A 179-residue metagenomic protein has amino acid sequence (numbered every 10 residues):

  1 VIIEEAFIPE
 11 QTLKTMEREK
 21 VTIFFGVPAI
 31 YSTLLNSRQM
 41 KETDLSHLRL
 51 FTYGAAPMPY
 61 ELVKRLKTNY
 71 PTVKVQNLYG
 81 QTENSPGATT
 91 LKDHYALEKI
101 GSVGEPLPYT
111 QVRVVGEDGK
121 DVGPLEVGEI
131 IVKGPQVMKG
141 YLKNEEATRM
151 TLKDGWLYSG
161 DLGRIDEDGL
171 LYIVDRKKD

Functional and structural regions predicted by a protein language model:
V1-T22, S37: Conserved AMP-binding/adenylation subdomain of ANL enzymes
M16, F24-V27, G119, G169: Residue-level signal for inorganic ion chemistry
V21-G26, L35-E98, Q111: Gly/Ser/Thr-rich phosphate-binding loop
A29-Y31, M58, V137: Alpha-helix capping/helix-boundary segments
S32, K64-R65, G101, E146: Active-site phosphate/pyrophosphate- and oxyanion-stabilizing loops and adjacent acidic/basic residues in soluble
P71, P108, E145-E146: Proline-centered flexible-loop/turn and helix-kink motifs
K120-L125, E129-D179: Conserved ATP-binding/catalytic segment of the ANL
